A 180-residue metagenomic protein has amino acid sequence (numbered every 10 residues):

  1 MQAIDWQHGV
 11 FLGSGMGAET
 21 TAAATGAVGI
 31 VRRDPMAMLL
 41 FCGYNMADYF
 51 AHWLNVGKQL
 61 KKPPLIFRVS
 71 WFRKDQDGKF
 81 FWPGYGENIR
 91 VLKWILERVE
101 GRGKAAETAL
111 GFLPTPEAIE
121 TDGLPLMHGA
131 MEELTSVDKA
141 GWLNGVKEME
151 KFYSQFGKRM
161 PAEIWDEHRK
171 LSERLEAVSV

Functional and structural regions predicted by a protein language model:
M1-V180: Conserved NTP phosphate-binding and transfer environment spanning the P-loop NTPase/kinase superfamily
